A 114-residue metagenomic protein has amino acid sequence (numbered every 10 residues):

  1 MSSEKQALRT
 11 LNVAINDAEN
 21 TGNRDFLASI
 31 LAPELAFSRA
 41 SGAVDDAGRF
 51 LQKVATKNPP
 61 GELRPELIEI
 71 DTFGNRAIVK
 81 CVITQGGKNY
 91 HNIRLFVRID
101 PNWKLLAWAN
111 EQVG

Functional and structural regions predicted by a protein language model:
S2-T21, D25-S29, E34-G114: A beta-strand edge to alpha-helix "cap/lid" segment located at domain peripheries
